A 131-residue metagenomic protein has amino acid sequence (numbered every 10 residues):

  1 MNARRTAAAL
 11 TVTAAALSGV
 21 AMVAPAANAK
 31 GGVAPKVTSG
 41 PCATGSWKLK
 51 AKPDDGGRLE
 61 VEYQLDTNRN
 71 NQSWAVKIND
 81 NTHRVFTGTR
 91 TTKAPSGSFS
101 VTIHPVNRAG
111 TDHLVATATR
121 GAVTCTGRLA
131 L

Functional and structural regions predicted by a protein language model:
M1-A29: Secretory targeting and sorting signals
P25-D55: Transition segment at domain starts
P35-V37, H83-S96: Solvent-exposed serine/threonine-rich low-complexity stretches and specific carbohydrate-binding patches
E60-D66, H104: Short edge beta-strand/loop segments characteristic of extracellular beta-sandwich folds
N70-V76, L114: Short beta-strand/loop motifs in extracellular/secreted proteins, especially within beta-sandwich accessory domains
S96-V106: Exposed aromatic-hydrophobic patches
A109-A122: Short, aromatic- and glycine-rich surface loops/edge beta-strands on solvent-exposed regions
A122-L131: Edge beta-strands of extracellular beta-sandwich domains
